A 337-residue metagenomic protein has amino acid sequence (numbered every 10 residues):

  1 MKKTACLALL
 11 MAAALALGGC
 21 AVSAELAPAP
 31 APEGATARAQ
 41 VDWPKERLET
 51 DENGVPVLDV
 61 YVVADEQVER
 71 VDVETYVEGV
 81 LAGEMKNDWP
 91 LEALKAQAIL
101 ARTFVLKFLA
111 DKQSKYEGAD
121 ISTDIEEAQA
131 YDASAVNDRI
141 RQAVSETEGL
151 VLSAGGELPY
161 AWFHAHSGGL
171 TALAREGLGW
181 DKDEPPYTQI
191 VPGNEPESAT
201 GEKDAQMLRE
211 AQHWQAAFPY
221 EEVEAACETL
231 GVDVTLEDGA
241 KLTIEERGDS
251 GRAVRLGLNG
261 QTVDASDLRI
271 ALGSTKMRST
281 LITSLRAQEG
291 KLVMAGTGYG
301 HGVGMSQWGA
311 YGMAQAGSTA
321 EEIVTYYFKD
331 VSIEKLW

Functional and structural regions predicted by a protein language model:
M1-W337: Conserved, single-site charged/polar hotspot
